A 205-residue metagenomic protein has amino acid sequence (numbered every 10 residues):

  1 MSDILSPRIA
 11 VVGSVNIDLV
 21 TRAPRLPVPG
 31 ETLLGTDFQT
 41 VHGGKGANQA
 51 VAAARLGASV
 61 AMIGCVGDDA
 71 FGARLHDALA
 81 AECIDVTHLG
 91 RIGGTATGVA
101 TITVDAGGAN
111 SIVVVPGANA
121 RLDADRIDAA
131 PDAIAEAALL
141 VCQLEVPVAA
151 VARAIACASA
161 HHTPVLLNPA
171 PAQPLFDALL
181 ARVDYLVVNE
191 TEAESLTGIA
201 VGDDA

Functional and structural regions predicted by a protein language model:
M1-C65, A70-I84: Glycine-rich phosphate/adenosyl-contacting loop at the front of the ribokinase-like
R8, A138-L139, Y185: Structural motif
V20, V113, L196-G198: Residues that scaffold the ATP/ADP-binding catalytic core of kinase and kinase-like folds
C65, H88-I92, I102-L144: Conserved phosphate-binding/catalytic loop of the ribokinase/pfkB sugar-kinase fold
A70-E82, A100-V104, G108, R126 (+2 more regions): Active-site-proximal loop->helix
C83, A120-D125, V165-P171: Short gly/ser/thr-rich secondary-structure transition/capping motifs
A129, A150, P174-A178: Short acidic active-site motifs
A156-A205: Conserved phosphate/ATP/ADP-binding segment of small-molecule kinases
